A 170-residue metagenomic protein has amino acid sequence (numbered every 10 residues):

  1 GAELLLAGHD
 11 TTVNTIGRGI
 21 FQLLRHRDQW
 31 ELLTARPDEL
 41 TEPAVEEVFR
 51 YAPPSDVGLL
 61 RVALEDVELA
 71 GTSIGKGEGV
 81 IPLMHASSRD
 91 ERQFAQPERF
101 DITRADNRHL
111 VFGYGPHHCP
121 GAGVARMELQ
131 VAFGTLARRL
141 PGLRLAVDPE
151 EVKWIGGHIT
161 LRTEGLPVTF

Functional and structural regions predicted by a protein language model:
G1-F170: Cytochrome P450
